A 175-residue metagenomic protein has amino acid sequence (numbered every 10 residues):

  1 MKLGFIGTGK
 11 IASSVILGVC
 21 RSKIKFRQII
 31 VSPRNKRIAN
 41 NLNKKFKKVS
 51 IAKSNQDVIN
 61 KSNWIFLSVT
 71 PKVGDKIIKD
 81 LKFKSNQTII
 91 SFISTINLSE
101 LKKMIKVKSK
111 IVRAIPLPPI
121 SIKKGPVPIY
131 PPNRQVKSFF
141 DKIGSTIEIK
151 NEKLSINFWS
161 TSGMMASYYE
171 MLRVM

Functional and structural regions predicted by a protein language model:
M1, R27, V49-S50, Q87-T88 (+2 more regions): A structural micro-motif
M1-K53, D57: NAD(P)+-binding Rossmann beta1-loop-alpha1 motif at the extreme N-terminus of oxidoreductases
G4-A12, G18, T95, K123-G125 (+2 more regions): Glycine-centered flexibility sites
I6, K10, R37, V69-K72 (+4 more regions): Conserved active-site and cofactor/substrate-binding residues in soluble primary-metabolism enzymes
K10, S14, G18, N41 (+5 more regions): Alpha-helical scaffold segments in soluble metabolic enzymes
S32, A52-S54, A114, I149-E152: Conserved beta-strand termini and adjacent loop/short-helix elements that scaffold enzyme active sites in alpha/beta
I38, F46, N55-I129, N133: Rossmann-like NAD(P)(H) cofactor-binding subdomain of soluble oxidoreductases
E100-K110, G125-F158, G163-M175: Internal alpha-helical scaffold of NAD(P)-dependent oxidoreductase catalytic cores
